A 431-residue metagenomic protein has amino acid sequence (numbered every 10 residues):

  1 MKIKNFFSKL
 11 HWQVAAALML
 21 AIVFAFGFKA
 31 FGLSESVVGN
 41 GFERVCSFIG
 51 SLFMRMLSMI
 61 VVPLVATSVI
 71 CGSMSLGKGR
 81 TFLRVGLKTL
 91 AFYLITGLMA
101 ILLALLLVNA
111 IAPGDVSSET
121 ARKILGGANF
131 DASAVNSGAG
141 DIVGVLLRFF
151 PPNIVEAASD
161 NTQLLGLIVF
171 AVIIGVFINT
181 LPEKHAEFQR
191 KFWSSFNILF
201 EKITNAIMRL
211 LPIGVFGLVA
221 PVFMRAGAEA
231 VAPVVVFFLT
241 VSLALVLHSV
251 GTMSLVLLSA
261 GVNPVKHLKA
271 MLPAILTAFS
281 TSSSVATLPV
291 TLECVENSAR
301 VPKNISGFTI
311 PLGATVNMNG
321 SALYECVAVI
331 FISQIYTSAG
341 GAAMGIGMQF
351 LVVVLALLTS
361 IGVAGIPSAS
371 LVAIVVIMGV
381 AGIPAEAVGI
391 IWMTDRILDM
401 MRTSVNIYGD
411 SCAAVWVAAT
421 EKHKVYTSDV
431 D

Functional and structural regions predicted by a protein language model:
I3-A15, I22-K29, S34, V38 (+5 more regions): Signature of multi-pass transmembrane helix bundles
I3-F6, V405-D431: Cytosolic juxtamembrane C-terminal amphipathic helix followed by a basic/polar low-complexity tail immediately after
I22, F26, L64-C71, R80 (+11 more regions): Transmembrane alpha-helix boundary and packing residues in multipass membrane permease domains and related
M56, L94-L98, L102, S242 (+6 more regions): Hydrophobic transmembrane alpha-helical segments of multi-pass transport and channel proteins
L57-S58, N161-G166, N205-M208, L243-A244 (+4 more regions): Membrane-interfacial loop-to-helix junctions in multi-pass transporters
V61-V65, G214, S283-T291, A322-V327 (+2 more regions): Transmembrane helix boundary and interhelical junction motifs in multipass membrane proteins
K88-A100, V235-G251, M271-T277, I346-V363 (+1 more regions): Small-residue-enriched core segments of transmembrane alpha-helices in multipass membrane transport and channel
T277-S360, A414, K424-D431: Helix-loop-helix junctions within the multi-pass membrane cores of secondary transporters/permeases
